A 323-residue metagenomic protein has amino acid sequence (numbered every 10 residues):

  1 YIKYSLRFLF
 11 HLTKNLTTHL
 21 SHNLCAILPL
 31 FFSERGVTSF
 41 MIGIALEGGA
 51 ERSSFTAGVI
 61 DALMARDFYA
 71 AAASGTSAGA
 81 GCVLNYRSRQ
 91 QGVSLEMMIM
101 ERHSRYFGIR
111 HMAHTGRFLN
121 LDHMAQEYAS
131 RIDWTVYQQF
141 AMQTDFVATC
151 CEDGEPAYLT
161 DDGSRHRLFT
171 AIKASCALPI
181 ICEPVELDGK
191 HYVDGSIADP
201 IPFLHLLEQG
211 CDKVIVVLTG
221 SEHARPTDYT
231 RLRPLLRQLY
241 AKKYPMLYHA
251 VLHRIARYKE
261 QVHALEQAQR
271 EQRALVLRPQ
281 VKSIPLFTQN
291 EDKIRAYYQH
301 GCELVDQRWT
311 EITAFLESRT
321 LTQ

Functional and structural regions predicted by a protein language model:
S5, L9-L12, L16, L20 (+2 more regions): Short hydrophobic targeting helices and cationic amphipathic motifs that mediate membrane/organellar targeting
L24, F31-T76, L84-Q323: Patatin-like phospholipase
